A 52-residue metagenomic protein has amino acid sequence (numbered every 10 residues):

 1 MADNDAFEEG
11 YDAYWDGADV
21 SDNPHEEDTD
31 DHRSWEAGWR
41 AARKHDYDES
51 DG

Functional and structural regions predicted by a protein language model:
M1-G52: Intrinsic-disorder/low-complexity detector
